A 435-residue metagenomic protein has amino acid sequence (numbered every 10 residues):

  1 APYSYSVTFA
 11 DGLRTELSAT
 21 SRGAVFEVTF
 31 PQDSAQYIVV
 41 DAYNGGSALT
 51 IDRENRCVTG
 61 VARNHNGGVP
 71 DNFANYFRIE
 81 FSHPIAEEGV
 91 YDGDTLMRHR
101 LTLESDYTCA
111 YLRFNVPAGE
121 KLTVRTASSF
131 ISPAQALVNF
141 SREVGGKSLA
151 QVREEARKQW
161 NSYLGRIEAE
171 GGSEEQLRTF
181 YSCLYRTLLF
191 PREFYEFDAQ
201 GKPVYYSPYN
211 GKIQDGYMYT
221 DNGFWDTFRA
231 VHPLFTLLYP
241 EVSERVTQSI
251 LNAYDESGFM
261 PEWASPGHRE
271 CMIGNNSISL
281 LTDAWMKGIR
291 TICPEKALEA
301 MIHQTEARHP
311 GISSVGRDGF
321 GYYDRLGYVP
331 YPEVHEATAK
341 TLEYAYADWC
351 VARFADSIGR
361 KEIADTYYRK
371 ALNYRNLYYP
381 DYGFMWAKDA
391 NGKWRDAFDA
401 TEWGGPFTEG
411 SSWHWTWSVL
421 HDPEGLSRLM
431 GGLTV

Functional and structural regions predicted by a protein language model:
A1-Y219, N252: Beta-sandwich/jelly-roll carbohydrate-recognition scaffolds of carbohydrate-active enzymes
A10-L13, I167-G171, D198-T220, E262-R269 (+3 more regions): Active-site-adjacent structural elements in folded domains
E27, Q36-V40, S182-E196, T220-S243 (+3 more regions): Alpha-helical support elements that line or immediately flank enzyme active sites and cofactor-binding pockets
G172-Q176, R192-A199, L237-T247, M286-E299 (+2 more regions): Structural helix-adjacent loops and short alpha-helical linkers that scaffold large soluble proteins
Q176, Y217-D226, R269-S277, A339-Y344 (+2 more regions): Secondary-structure capping and boundary motifs in well-ordered enzyme cores
P191, Y239-P261, A297-S313, G321-Y328 (+2 more regions): Long, well-ordered core segments of solenoidal/helical folds
R269, I273-E343, A352-R353: Active-site lining segments of carbohydrate-active enzymes
A352, I358-V435: Catalytic cores of carbohydrate-active enzymes
